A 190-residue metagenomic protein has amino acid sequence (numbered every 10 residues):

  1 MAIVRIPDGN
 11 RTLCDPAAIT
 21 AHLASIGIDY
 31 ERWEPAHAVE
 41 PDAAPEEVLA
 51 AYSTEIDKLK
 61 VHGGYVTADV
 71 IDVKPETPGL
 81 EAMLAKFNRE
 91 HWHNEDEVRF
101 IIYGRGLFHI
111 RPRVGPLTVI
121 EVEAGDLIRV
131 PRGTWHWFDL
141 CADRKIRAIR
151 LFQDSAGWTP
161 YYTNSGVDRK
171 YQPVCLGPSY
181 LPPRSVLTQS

Functional and structural regions predicted by a protein language model:
M1-Y65: N-terminal leader/capping segments at the start of a protein or of a new domain
R5, R32, D69-D72, R150: Structural signal for conserved beta-strand scaffold positions within catalytic alpha/beta enzyme cores
V70-N94: Conserved short histidine dyad/triad with adjacent acidic residue
A85-V98, G115-P116, V122-A124: A short beta-loop-beta micro-motif enriched in histidine and acidic residues
W92-P112, R129: Short, conserved beta-strand element in jelly-roll/cupin
I110-E121, L140-C141, P160-Y162: A short secondary-structure junction signal
V122-A142: Conserved metal-binding segment of the jelly-roll/cupin
D139-S190: Double-stranded beta-helix
